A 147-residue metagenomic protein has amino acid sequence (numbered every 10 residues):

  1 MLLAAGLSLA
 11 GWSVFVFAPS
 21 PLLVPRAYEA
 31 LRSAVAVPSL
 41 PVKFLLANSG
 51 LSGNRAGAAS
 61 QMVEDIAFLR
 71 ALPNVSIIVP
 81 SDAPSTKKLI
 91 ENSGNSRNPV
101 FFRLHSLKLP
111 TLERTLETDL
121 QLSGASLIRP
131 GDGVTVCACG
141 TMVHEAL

Functional and structural regions predicted by a protein language model:
M1: Glycine-rich oxoanion-binding loops at beta->alpha junctions
G6-G131, T135, H144: Conserved thiamine diphosphate
L147: Active-site core of PLP-dependent enzymes with the aminotransferase class I/II
